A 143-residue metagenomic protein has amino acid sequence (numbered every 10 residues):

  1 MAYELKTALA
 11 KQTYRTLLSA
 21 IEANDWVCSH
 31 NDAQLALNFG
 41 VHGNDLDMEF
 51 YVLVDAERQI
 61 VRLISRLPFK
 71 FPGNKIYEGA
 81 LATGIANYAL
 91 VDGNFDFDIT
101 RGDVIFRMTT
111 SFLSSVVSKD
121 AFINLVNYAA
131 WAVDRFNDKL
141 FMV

Functional and structural regions predicted by a protein language model:
M1-T7, V61: N-terminal presequence-like segments and adjacent domain-start helices
L5-K11, F69-P72: Short, surface-exposed ligand-recognition loops at beta-strand->loop->(often short) alpha-helix junctions that present
T7-C28: Amphipathic alpha-helical segments
A23-P68: Ser/Thr-rich, low-complexity intrinsically disordered terminal regions
D45, F69, T110-S114: Beta-strand elements of well-folded, non-transmembrane domains
R66-D103: Short, internal acidic amphipathic alpha-helical interface segments that mediate docking to partner proteins
D92, F97-N127, D138: Well-ordered alpha/beta subsegment
W131-V143: Flexible helix-coil linker/hinge segments at domain or subdomain boundaries
